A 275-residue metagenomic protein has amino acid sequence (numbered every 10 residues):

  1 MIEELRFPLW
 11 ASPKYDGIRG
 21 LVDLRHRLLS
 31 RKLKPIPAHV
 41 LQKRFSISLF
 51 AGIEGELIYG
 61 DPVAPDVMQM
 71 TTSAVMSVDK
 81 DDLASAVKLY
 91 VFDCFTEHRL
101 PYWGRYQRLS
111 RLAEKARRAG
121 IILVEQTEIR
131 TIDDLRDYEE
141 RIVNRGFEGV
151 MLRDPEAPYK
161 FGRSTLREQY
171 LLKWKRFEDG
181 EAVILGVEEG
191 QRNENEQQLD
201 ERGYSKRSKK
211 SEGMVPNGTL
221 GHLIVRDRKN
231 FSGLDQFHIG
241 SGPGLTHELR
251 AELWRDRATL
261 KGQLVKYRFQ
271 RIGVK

Functional and structural regions predicted by a protein language model:
I2-I122: Covalent nucleotidyltransferase
I2-P8, E128-N144: Active-site nucleotide/adenylate-binding loops and adjacent lid/helix of ATP-dependent enzymes
I18-D23, R27-G55, L166-K275: Classical nucleotidyltransferase
G55-L57, V91-T96, E125-E128, D154-E156 (+3 more regions): Short, structured patches in soluble enzyme cores that scaffold and shape functional sites
L83-A84, V143-N144, P216-N217: Extracellular/periplasmic catalytic domains that process cell-envelope and extracellular macromolecules
K115, L123-E128, I132-D133, L152-R153: HHCC-type zinc-binding knuckle of retroelement integrases
D134-E178: Anionic-ligand-binding alpha/beta catalytic cores of soluble enzymes and soluble regulatory domains that recognize
